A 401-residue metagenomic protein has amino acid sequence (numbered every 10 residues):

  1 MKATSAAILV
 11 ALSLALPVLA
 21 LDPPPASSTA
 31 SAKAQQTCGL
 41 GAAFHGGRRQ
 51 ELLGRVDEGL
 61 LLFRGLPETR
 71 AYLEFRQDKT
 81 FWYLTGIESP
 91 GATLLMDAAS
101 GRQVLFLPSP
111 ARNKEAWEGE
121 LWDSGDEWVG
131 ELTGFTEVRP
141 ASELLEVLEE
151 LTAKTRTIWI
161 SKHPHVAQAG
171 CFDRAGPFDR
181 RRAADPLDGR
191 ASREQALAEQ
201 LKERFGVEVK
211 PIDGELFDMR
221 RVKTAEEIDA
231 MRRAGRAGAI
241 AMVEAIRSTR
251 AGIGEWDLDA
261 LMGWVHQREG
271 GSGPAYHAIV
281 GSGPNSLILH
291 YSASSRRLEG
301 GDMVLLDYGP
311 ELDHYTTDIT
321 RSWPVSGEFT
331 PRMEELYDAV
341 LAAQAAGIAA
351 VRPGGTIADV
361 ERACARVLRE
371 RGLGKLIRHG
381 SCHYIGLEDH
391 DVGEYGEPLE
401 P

Functional and structural regions predicted by a protein language model:
A3-S5, V18-P401: Active-site neighborhoods and metal-handling regions in enzymes and metal-associated proteins
A7-P17: Bacterial N-terminal signal peptides
